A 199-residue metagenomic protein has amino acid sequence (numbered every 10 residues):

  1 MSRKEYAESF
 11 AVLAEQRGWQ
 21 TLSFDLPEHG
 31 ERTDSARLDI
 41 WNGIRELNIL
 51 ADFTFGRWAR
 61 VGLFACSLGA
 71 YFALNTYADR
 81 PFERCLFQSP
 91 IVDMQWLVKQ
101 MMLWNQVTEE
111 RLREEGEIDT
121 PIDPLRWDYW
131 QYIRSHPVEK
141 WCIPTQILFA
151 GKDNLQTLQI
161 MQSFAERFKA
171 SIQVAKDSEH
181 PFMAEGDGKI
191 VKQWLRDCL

Functional and structural regions predicted by a protein language model:
M1-A11, Q159: The serine-hydrolase catalytic nucleophile loop
R3, H29-R57: Catalytic nucleophile-loop/oxyanion-hole region of alpha/beta-hydrolase and closely related hydrolase-like folds
A11-T33: Conserved alpha/beta-hydrolase
L13-E15, F55, E166: Anion (oxyanion) recognition and catalysis
A14, T76-Y77: Aromatic pocket-lining residues of Rossmann-like dinucleotide-binding sites
R60, P81-V174, S178-L199: The alpha/beta-hydrolase serine catalytic core
A65-A73: Gly/Ala-rich beta-loop-alpha elbow adjacent to hydrolase catalytic centers
